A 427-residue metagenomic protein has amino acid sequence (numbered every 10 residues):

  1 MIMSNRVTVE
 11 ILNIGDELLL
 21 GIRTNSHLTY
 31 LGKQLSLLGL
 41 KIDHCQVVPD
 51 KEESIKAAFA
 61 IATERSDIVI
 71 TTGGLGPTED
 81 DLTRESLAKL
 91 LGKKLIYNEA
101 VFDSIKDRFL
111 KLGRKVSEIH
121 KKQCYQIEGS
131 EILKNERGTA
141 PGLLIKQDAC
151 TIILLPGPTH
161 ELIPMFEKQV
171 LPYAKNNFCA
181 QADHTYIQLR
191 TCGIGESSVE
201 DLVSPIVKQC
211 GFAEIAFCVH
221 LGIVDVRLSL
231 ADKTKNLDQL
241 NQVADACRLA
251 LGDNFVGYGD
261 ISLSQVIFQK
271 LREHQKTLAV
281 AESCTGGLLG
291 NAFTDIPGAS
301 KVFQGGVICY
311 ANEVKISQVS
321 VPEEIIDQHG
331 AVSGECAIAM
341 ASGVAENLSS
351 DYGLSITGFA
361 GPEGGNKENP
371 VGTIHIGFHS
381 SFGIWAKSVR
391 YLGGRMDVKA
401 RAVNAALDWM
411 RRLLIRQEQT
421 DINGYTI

Functional and structural regions predicted by a protein language model:
S4-G39, H44-Q46, D50, L237-D238: Glycine-rich phosphate/diphosphate-binding loop of Rossmann-like nucleotide-binding domains
V9-I11, I152, L278: Conserved hydrophobic helix-helix packing surfaces used for dimerization/oligomerization
I14-D16, T71-E79, P156, A231-D232 (+1 more regions): Glycine-rich beta-strand-to-loop/alpha-helix junction loops that act as flexible
Y30, E85-I96, K168-Y173, T294-V302 (+1 more regions): A glycine- and small-aliphatic-rich helix-loop capping segment at beta-alpha/alpha-beta transitions that lines
H44-S54, R390-G393: Short beta->alpha junction loops
S54-A60, E64, D81-N177: Proline/glycine-rich low-complexity loops and linkers
K146-G222, S229, K235-L240: Accessory alpha-helical/coil subdomains and C-terminal extensions that flank or cap enzyme catalytic cores
L237-I427: Short alpha-helical segments enriched in small residues
